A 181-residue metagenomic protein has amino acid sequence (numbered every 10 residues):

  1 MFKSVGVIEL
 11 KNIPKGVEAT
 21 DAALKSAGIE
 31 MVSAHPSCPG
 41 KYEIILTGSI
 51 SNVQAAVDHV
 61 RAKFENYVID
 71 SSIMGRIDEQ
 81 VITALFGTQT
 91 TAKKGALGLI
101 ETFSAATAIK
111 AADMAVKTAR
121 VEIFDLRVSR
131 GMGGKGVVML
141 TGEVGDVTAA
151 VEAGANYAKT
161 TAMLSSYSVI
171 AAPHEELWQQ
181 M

Functional and structural regions predicted by a protein language model:
F2-G40, S51-G87, T91-K135, T141-M181: Long, contiguous binding/interaction regions
I45-I50: Glycine-rich loop at the start of a catalytic domain that most often binds anionic cofactors/ligands
